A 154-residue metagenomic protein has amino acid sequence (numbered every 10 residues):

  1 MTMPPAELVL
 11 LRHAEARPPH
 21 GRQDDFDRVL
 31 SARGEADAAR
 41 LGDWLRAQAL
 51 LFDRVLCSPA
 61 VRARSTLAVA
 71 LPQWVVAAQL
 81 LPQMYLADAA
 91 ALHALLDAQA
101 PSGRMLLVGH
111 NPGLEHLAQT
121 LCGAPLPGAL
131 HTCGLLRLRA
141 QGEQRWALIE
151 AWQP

Functional and structural regions predicted by a protein language model:
M1, R22, D97-A98, P127-G128 (+1 more regions): Short secondary-structure boundary/capping segments
P4-P82, A87-D88, L114, P125-G128 (+1 more regions): Active-site-proximal alpha-helix that buttresses catalytic centers in soluble enzyme cores
A47, P72, A98-P101, G123 (+1 more regions): Secondary-structure boundary motif
M84-P101: Short phosphate-binding loop-to-helix
Q99-L107, N111-G134: Non-DNA-binding regulatory cores of transcription-related proteins, predominantly C-terminal effector-binding
C122-I149, Q153-P154: Domain-level recognition of soluble alpha/beta enzyme cores, biased toward histidine phosphatases/phosphomutases
